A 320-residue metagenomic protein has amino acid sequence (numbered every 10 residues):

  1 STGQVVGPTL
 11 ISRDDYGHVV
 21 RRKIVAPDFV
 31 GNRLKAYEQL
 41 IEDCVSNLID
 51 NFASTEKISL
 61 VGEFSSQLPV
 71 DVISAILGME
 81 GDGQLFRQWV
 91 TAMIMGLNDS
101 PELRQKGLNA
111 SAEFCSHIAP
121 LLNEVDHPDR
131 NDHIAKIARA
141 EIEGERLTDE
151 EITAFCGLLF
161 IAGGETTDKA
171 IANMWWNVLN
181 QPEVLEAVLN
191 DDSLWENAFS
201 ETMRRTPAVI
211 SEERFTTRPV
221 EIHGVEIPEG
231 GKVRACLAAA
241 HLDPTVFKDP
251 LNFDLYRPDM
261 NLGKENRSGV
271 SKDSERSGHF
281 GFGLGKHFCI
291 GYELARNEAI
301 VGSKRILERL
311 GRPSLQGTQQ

Functional and structural regions predicted by a protein language model:
S1-Q320: Cytochrome P450
